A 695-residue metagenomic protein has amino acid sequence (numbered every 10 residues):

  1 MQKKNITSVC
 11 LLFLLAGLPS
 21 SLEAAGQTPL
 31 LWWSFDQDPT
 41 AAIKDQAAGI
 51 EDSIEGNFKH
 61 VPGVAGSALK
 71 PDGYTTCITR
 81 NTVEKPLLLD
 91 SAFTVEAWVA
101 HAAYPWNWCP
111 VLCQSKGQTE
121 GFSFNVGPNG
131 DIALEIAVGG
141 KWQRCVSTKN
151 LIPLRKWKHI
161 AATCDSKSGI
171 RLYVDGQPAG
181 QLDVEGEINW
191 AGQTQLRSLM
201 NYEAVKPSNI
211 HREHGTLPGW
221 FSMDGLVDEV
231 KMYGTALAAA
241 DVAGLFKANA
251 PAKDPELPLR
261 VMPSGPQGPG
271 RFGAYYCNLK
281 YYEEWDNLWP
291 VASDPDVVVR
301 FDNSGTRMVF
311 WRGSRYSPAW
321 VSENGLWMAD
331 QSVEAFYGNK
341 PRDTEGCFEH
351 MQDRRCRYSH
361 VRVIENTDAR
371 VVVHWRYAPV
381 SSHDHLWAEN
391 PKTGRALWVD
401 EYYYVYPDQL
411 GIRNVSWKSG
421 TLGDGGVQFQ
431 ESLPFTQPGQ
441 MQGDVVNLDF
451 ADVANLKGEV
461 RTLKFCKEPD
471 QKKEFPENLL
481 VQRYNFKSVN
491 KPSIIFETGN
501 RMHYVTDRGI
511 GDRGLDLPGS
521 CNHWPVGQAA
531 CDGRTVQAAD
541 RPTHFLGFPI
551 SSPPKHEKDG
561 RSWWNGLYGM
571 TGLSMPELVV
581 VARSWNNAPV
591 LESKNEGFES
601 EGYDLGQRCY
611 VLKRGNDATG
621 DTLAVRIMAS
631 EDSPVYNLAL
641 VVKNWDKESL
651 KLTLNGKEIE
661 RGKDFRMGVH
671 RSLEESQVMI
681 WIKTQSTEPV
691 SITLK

Functional and structural regions predicted by a protein language model:
A25-E256: Extracellular glycan-associated modules
Q267-S359, D368, V380, N522: Acidic-aromatic substrate-binding/catalytic surfaces of carbohydrate-active enzymes
Y281-E284, L480-G597, E674-T687, I692-L694: Beta-strand-rich recognition/accessory modules
D343-P407, G411, W417: Extended, loop-rich substrate-binding clefts of extracytoplasmic carbohydrate-active enzymes
L410-D452: Acidic (Asp/Glu-rich), glycine- and aromatic
Q430-L433, Y484, F496-G499, M628-E648: Surface-exposed beta-strand/loop patches in extracellular or lumenal glycoproteins
Q440-F450, V641-E658: Solvent-exposed beta-hairpin/edge-strand motifs
Y603-W645: Carbohydrate-binding surface patches
